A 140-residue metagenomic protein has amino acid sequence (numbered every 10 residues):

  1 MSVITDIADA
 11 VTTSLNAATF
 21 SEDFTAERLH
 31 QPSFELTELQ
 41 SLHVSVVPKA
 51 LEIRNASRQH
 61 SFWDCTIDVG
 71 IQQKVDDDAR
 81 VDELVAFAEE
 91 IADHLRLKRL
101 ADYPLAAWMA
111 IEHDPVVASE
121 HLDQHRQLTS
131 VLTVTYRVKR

Functional and structural regions predicted by a protein language model:
M1-L36, V47-R140: Charged, amphipathic alpha-helical segments and their flanking helix caps
Q40-V46: A short glycine-rich, His/Asp/Glu-containing loop-to-beta-strand
